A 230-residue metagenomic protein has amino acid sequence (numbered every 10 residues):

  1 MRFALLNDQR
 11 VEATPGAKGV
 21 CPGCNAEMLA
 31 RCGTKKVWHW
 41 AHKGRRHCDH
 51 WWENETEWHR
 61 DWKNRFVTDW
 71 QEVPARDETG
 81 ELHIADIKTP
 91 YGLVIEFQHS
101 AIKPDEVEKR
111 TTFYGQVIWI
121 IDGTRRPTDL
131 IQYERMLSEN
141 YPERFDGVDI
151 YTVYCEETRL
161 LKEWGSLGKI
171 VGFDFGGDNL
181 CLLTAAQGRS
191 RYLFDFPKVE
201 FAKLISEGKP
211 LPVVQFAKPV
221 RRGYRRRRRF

Functional and structural regions predicted by a protein language model:
M1-Q71, D77, L211-F230: Nuclease-adjacent, charged terminal/linker segments that flank catalytic cores
R2-G16, V20, T124-F230: Non-catalytic C-terminal interaction segments of nucleic acid-processing enzymes
E12-A13, E27-A30, D61-K109, R125 (+4 more regions): Active-site metal-binding core of divalent-cation-utilizing nuclease and nuclease-like domains
T56, K103, D195-P197: Helix N-terminus capping/helix-initiation residues
T111-Y114: Short, conserved loop/helix-junction motifs that constitute active-site signature segments in enzyme catalytic cores
Q116-I121: Short hydrophobic alpha-helical runs that function as membrane-insertion/retention elements
